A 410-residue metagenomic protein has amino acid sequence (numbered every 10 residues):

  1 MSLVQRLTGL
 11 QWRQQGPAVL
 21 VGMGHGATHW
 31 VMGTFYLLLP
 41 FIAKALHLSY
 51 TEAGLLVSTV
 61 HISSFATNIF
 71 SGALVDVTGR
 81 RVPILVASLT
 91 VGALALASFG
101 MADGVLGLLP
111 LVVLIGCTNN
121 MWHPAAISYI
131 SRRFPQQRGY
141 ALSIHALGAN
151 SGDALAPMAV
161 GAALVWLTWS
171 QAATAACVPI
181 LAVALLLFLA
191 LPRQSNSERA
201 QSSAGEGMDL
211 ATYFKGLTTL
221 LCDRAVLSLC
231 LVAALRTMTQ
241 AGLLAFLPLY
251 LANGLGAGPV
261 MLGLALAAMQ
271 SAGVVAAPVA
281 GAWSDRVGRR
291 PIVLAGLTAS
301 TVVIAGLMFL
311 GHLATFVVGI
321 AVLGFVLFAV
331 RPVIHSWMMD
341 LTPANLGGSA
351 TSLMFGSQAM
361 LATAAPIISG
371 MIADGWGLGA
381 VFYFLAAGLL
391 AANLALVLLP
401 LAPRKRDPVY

Functional and structural regions predicted by a protein language model:
S2-R13, Q194-S228: Juxtamembrane intracellular "pre-TM" segments in multi-pass secondary transporters
G33, H61-I69, D153-A154, Q270-P278 (+1 more regions): Residue-level signature of mid-helix packing/kink "hotspots" within the transmembrane helices of 12-pass Major
F35-Y36, R224-A267, G273-V274: Extracytoplasmic gate region of multi-pass secondary transporters
A66-D103, S284-R290: Conserved MFS/SLC helix-loop-helix module at the cytosolic interface between two early adjacent transmembrane helices
L111-A149: Cytoplasmic helix-loop-helix junction between adjacent transmembrane helices in 12-TM secondary transporters
H145, A149-S195: Helix-loop-helix hairpin linking two adjacent transmembrane segments in secondary transporters
D153, M339, N345-W376: A late C-terminal transmembrane helix in Major Facilitator Superfamily
S284-W337: C-terminal transmembrane helical hairpin of 12-TM major facilitator-type secondary transporters
